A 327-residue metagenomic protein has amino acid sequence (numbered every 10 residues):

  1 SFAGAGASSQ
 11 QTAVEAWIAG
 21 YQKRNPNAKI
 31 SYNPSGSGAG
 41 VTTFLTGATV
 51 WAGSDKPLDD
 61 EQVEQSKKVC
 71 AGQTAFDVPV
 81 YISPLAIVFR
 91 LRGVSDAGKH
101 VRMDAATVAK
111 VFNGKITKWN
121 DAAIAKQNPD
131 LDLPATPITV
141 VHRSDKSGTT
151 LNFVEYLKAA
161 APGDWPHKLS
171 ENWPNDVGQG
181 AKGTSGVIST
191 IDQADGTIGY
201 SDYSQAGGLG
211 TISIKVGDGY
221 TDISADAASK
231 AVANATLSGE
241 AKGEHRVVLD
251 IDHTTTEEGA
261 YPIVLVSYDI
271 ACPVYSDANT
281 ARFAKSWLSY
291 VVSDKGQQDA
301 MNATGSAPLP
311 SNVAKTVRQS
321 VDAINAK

Functional and structural regions predicted by a protein language model:
S1-A125, T184-T190, I198-G207: N-terminal segment of the mature folded domain
A19-R24, T117, A123-D176: Ligand-binding cleft/hinge of the Venus flytrap
K23, F44-T46, C70-G72, V78-I82 (+6 more regions): Extracellular/periplasmic catalytic domains that process cell-envelope and extracellular macromolecules
V41, K146-E240: Ligand-binding pocket segment of bilobal, Venus flytrap-like solute-binding proteins
Q73-F89, S213-Y268: Periplasmic-binding protein-like
R90-S95, L131-V140, L169-D176, G183-T184 (+3 more regions): Flexible glycine/proline-enriched surface loops and loop-helix/loop-strand junctions
R92-V101, K118, K146-T149, A159 (+2 more regions): Short helix-loop capping/hinge motifs at secondary-structure junctions, enriched in acidic/polar residues
L131-T136, H253-K327: Extracellular/periplasmic juxtamembrane helices and adjacent flexible linkers that interface with membrane partners
